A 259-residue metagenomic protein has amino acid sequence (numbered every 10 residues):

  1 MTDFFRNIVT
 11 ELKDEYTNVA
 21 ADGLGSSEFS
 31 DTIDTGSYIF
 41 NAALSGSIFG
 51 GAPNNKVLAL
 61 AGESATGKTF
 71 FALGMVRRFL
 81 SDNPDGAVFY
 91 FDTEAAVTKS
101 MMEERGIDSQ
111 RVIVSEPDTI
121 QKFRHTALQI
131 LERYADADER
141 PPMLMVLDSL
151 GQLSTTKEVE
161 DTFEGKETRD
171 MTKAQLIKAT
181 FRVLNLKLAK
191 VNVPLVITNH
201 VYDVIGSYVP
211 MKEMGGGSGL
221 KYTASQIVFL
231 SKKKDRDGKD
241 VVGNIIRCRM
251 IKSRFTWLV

Functional and structural regions predicted by a protein language model:
T2-V112, F123-E132: The Walker A/P-loop phosphate-binding site
F40, M102, D148, N199 (+1 more regions): Residue-level signature of catalytic and energy-coupling elements of molecular machines, predominantly ATP/GTP-dependent
L80-S81, R105-V112, D161-D170, K212-G217: A short alpha->loop->secondary-structure connector
V88, L144, L195: Hydrophobic "anchor" residues on beta-strands that sit immediately upstream of conserved functional sites
V97, L153-S154, V204-I205: Catalytic P-loop NTPase motifs of RecA-like helicase/translocase cores
V112-D118: Short acidic-hydrophobic, aromatic-tinged amphipathic segments that line or gate anion-handling sites
D118-N192: Phosphate-binding/switch loop-helix module in NTP-utilizing enzymes
D170-V259: Phosphate-binding/switch region of NTP-binding enzymes
